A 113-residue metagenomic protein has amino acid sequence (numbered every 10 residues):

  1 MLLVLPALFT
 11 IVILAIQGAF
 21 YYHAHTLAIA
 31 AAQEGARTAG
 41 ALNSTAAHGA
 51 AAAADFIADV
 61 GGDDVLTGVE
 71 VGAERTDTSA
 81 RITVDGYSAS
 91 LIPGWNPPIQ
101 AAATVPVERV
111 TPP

Functional and structural regions predicted by a protein language model:
M1-A52: Alpha-helical assembly-interface signal, strongest on the long, hydrophobic N-terminal helix that forms
A46-P113: Short, conserved structural patches
